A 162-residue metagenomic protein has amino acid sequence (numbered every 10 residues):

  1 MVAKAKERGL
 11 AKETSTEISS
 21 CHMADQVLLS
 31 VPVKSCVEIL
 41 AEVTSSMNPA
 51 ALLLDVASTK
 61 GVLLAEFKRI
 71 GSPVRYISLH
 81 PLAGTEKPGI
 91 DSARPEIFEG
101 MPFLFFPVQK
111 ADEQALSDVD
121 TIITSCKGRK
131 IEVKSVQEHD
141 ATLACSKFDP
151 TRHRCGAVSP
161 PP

Functional and structural regions predicted by a protein language model:
M1, S35, K60-L63: Conserved short alpha-helix immediately C-terminal to the canonical SAM/SAH-binding motif I of Rossmann-like
M1-L10, E17: NAD(P)-binding Rossmann-fold cofactor-contacting core
G9-L10, S72, C126-K127: Short, structured coil segments at secondary-structure junctions
A11, A24, A50, G100-M101: Short, well-ordered alpha-helix to beta-strand connector turns
K12-E17, K130-K134: Short acidic-hydrophobic, aromatic-tinged amphipathic segments that line or gate anion-handling sites
I18-L54: Rossmann-like NAD(P)-binding element
A41-D91: Rossmann-like NAD(P)(H) cofactor-binding subdomain of soluble oxidoreductases
I97-P162: Internal alpha-helical scaffold of NAD(P)-dependent oxidoreductase catalytic cores
